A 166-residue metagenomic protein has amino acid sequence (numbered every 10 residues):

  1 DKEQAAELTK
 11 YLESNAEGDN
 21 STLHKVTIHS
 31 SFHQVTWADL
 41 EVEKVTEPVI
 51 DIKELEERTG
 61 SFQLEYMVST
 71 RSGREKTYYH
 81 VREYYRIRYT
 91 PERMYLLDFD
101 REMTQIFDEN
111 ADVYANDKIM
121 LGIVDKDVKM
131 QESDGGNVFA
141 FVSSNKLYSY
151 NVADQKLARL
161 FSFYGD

Functional and structural regions predicted by a protein language model:
D1-A38, A115-K156, S162-G165: Core segments of small alpha/beta cavity-forming domains
T9, T59, P91-M94, G136: Non-catalytic accessory regions used for complex assembly or targeting
H29-E75: Surface-exposed, charged secondary-structure patches
K44-E47, V81, V124-K126, S133: Residues that act as N-cap/strand-start positions at coil-to-secondary-structure junctions
D51-I52, Y84-R86, V138: Short, surface-exposed charged micro-motifs
L64-V68, D100, S143-N145, D154: A mature extracytoplasmic/lumenal domain signature
T70-S72, T104-F107, S149, A158: A short local loop/turn or secondary-structure capping micro-motif enriched for an aromatic residue
E75-V128: Short beta-strand edge/turn micro-motifs at domain boundaries
